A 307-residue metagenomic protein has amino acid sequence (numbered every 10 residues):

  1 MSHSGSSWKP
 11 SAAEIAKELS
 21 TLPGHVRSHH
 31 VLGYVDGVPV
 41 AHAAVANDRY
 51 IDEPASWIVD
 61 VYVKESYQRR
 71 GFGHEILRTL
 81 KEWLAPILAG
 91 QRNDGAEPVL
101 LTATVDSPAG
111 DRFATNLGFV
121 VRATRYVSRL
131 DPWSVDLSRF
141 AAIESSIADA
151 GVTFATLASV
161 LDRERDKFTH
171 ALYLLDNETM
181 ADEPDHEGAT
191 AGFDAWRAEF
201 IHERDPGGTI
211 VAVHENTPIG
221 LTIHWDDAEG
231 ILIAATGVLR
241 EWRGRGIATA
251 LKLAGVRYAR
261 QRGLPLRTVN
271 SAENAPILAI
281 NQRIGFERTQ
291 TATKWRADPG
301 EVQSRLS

Functional and structural regions predicted by a protein language model:
M1-D106, H214-R240: Conserved donor-binding loop and adjoining core beta-sheet/short helix segment in diverse acyl/aminoacyl transferases
P10-I15, S145-I231: Flexible, substrate/cofactor-facing loop regions flanked by secondary structure within enzyme catalytic domains
G37-H42, A109, R122, P206 (+3 more regions): Glycine-rich acetyl-CoA-binding "A-motif" of GNAT/NAT acetyltransferases
V38, R49, E65, R69-R163 (+1 more regions): Acyl-donor-binding surface of acyltransferase catalytic domains
G71, G246-A248: Glycine-rich phosphate-binding loop
L117-L137, G208, R257, G263-S307: Active-site/acyl-donor-binding loops of N-acyltransferases
